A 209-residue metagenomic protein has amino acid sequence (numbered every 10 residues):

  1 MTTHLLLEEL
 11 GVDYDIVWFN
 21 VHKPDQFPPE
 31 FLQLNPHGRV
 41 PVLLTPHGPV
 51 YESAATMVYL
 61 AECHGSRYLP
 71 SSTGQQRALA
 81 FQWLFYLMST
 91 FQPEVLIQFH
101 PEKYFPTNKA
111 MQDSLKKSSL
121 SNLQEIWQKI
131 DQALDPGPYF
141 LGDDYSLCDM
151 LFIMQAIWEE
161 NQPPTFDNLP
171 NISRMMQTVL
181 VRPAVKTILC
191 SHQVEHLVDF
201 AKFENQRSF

Functional and structural regions predicted by a protein language model:
M1-K117, D131, Q206-R207: GST-like domain detector, emphasizing the conserved glutathione-binding G-site in the N-terminal thioredoxin-like
V21-H22, C148, Q193: Conserved beta-strand edge residues that scaffold enzyme active sites
Q33, V181, C190: Phosphate-coordinating loops and pocket residues in cytosolic domains that bind phosphorylated ligands
A55, N171, A184: Residue-level recognition of oxygen-bearing side chains
A61, Q155-A156, L189: Active-site-flanking alpha-helical
L87-V181: GST-like fold's C-terminal all-alpha helical module
H192-F209: Acidic/histidine-enriched, glycine/proline-rich intrinsically disordered or flexible terminal extensions
